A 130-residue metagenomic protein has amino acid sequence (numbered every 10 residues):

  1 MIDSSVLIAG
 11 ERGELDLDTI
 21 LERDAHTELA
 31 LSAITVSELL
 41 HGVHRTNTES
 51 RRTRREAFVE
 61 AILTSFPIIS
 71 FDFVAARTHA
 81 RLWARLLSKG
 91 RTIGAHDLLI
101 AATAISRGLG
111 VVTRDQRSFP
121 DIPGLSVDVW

Functional and structural regions predicted by a protein language model:
M1-T35, H41-E60, S88: Short, well-structured N-terminal submotif of metal-dependent ribonuclease cores
D3, S32, I93-G94, D115: Histidine- and aromatic-rich ligand-binding microenvironments
V6-L7, T35, A75, L99 (+1 more regions): Alpha-helix capping/helix-boundary segments
G13-L15, R114-R117: Short, polar loop motifs at secondary-structure junctions
E38, T78, D121: Phosphate- and divalent-cation-binding pockets in alpha/beta enzyme and binding domains that engage nucleotide-derived
H41-H44, T53, S65-R114: Active-site neighborhoods of divalent-metal-dependent phosphate/nucleic-acid chemistry enzymes
R117, V127-W130: Short, C-terminally biased terminal segments at protein or domain edges
